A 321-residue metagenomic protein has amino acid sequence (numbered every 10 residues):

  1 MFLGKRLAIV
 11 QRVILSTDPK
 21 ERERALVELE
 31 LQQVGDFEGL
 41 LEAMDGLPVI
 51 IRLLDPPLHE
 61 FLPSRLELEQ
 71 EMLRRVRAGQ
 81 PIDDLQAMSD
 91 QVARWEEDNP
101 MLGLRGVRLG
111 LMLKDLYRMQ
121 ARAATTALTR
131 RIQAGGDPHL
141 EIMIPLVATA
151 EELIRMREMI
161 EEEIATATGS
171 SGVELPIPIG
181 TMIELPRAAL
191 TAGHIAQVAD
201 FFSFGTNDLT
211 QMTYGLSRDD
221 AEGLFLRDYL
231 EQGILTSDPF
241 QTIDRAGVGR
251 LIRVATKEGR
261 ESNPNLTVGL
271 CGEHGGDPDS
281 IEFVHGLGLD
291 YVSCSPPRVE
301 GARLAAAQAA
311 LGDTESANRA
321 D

Functional and structural regions predicted by a protein language model:
M1-D321: Conserved alpha/beta-domain cores
